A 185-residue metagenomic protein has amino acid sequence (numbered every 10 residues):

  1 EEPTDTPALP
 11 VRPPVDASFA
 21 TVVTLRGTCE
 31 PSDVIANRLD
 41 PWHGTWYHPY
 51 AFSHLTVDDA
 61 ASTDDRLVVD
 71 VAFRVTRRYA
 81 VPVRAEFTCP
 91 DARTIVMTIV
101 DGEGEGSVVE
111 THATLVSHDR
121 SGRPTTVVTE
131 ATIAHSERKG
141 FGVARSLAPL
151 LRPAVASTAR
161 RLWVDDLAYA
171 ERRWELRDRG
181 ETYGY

Functional and structural regions predicted by a protein language model:
E2-P3, D70-Y79, V100-E103, A131-S136: Secondary-structure transition/turn motif
E2-S62: Hydrophobic ligand-binding cavity/cleft-lining segments
T4-T28, H118-Y185: Terminal "cap-and-tail" regions of soluble proteins that handle hydrophobic small molecules
A36, W46-H48, V108-H112, T129-E130 (+1 more regions): A short secondary-structure junction signal
A51-H54, R74-P124: Hydrophobic-ligand binding "helix-grip"
D58-F73: Short, well-structured hydrophobic secondary-structure segments
V68, V96, V127-T129: General beta-strand recognition
